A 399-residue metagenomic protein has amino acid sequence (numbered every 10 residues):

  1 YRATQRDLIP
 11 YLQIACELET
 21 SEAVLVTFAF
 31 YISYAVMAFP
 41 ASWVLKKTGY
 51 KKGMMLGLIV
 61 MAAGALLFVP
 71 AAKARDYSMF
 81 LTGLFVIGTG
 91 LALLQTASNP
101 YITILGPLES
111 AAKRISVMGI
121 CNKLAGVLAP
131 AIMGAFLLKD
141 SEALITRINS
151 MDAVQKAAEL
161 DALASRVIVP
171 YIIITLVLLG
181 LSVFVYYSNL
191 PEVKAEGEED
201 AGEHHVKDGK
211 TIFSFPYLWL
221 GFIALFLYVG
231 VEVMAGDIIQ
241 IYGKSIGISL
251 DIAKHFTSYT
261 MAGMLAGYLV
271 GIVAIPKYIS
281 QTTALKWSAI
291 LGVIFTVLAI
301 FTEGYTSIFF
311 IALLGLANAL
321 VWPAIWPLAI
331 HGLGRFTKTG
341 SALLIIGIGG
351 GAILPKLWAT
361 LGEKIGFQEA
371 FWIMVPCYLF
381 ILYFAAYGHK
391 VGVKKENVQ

Functional and structural regions predicted by a protein language model:
Q5-R6, L138, K210-S258: Extracytoplasmic gate region of multi-pass secondary transporters
L25-W43, S258, A262-G271: Central cavity-lining transmembrane alpha-helices of secondary-active solute carriers, predominantly the Major
M37-Y50, G267-S280, G362: Helix-to-loop junctions at the C-terminal end of transmembrane segments in multipass secondary transporters
I59-A74, I290-E303: C-terminal ends and interior cores of transmembrane alpha-helices in multi-pass membrane transporters/permeases
Y77-L94, T306-V321: Hydrophobic core of transmembrane alpha-helices in multi-pass small-molecule transporters, especially MFS/SLC-type
L93-P107, A319-G334: Intracellular juxtamembrane helix-capping segments at the cytosolic ends of symmetry-related transmembrane helices
S110-L144, A342-L354: Glycine-rich segments within core transmembrane alpha-helices of 12-TM secondary carriers
